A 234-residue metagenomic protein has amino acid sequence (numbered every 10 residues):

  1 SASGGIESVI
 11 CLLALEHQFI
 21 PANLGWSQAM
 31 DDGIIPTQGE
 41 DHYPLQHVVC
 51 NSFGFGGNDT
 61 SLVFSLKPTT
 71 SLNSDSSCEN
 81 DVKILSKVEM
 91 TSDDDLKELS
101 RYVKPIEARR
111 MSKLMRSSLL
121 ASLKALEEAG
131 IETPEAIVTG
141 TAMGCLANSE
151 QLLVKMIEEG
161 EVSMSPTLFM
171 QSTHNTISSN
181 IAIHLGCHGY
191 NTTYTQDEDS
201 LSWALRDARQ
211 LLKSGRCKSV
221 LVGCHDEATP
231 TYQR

Functional and structural regions predicted by a protein language model:
S1-Y190, T195, S202-W203, Q210-S214 (+1 more regions): Conserved "HGTGT" condensation-loop signature of ketosynthase/thiolase-family condensing enzymes that catalyze
S219-L221: Paired acidic/hydrophobic, glycine-rich loop segments that form the ligand-binding mouth/hinge of periplasmic-binding
